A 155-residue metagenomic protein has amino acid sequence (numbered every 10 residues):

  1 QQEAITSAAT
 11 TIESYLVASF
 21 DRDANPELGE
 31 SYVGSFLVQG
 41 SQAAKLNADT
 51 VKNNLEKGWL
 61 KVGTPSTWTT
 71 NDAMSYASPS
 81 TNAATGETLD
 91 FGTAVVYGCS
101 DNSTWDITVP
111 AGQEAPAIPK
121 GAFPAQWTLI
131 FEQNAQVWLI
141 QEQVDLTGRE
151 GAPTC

Functional and structural regions predicted by a protein language model:
Q1-S66: Core segments of small alpha/beta cavity-forming domains
A4, L55, S66, T70-N71 (+1 more regions): Post-signal peptide N-terminal regions of Sec-secreted extracellular proteins
R22-N25, S78-L89: N-terminal short leaders/motifs
V38, E132-Q141: Short, highly charge-biased, low-complexity peptide segments
E56-A83: A short, amphipathic edge element
G86-Q136, R149-C155: Exposed beta-sheet edge and beta->alpha loop/turn motif
